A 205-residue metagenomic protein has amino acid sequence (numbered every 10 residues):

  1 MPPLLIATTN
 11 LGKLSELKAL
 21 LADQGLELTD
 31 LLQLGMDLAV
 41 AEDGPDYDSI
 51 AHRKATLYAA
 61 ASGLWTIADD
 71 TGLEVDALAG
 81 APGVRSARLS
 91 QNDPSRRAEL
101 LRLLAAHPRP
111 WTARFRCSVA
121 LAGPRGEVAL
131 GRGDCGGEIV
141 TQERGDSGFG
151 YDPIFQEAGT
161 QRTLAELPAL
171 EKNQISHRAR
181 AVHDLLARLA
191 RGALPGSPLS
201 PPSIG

Functional and structural regions predicted by a protein language model:
P2-L5, L11-G205: Anionic-ligand binding patches
